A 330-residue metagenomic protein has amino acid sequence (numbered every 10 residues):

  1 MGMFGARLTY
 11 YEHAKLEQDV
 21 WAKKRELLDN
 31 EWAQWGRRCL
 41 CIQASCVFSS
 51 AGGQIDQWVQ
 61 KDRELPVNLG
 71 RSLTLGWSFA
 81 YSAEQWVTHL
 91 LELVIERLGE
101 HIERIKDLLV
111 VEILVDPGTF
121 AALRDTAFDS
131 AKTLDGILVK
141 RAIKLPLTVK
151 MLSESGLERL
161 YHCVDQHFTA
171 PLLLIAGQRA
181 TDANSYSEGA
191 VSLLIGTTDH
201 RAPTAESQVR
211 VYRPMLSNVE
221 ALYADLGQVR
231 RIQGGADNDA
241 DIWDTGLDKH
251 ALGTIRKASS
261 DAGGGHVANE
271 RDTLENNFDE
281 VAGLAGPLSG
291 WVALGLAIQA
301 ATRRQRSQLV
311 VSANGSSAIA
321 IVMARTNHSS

Functional and structural regions predicted by a protein language model:
M1-F168, Q178-A183, V191-S330: Conserved "HGTGT" condensation-loop signature of ketosynthase/thiolase-family condensing enzymes that catalyze
L172-L174: Active-site-adjacent substructure of cysteine-protease-like catalytic cores
E188: Aromatic/basic-lined ligand-recognition segments that form π-stacking hydrophobic pockets flanked by Lys/Arg to engage
